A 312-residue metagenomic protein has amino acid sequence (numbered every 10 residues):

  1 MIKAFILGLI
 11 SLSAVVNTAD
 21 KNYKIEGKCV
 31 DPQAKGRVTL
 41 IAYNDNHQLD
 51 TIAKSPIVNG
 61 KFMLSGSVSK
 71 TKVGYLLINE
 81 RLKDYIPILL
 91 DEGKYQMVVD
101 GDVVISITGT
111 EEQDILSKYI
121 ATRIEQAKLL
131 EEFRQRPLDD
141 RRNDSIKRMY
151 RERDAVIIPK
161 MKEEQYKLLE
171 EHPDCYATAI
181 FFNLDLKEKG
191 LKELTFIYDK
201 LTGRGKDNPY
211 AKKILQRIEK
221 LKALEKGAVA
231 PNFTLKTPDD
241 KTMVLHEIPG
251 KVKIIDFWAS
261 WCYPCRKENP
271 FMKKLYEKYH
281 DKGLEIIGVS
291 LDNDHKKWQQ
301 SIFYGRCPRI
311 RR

Functional and structural regions predicted by a protein language model:
A4-S13: Sec-dependent N-terminal signal peptides
V16-E163, K167: A non-transmembrane, solvent-exposed segment enriched in polar/low-complexity residues
E171, C175, R204-K212: Short solvent-exposed coil/turn linkers within tandem alpha-helical repeat scaffolds
E193-T202, V229-T237: Alpha-helical repeat scaffolds
K212-L245: N-terminal "domain-start" segment that seeds a small globular fold
T234, I302-R312: Short, internal strand/loop/helix patches that form the active-site neighborhood or redox-interaction surface
P249, K253, F257-K274: Conserved redox-active cysteine motifs that mediate thiol-disulfide chemistry, especially di-cysteine Cys-X(1-2)-Cys
K267-R306: Structural microenvironment flanking redox-active thiols in thiol-disulfide oxidoreductases
